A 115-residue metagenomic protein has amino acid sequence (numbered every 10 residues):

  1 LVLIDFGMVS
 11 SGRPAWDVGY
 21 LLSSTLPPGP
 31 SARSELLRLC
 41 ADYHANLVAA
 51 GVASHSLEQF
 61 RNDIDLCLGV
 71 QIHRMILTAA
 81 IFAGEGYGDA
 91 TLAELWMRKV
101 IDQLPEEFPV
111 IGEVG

Functional and structural regions predicted by a protein language model:
L1-P14: Active-site acidic catalytic loop and adjacent metal/ATP-binding pocket of ATP-dependent phosphoryl transfer enzymes
L3-I4, T25, E58, G86: Generic, low-specificity signal for short hydrophobic/alpha-helical stretches with a mild N-terminal bias, encompassing
S11-G51, L68-D89: Active-site activation/catalytic loop segments of kinase-like enzymes and analogous catalytic loops in related
R38, A45-A49, E58-N62, R98 (+2 more regions): Polar/charged alpha-helical tracts
V52-V70: All-alpha amphipathic helical-bundle segments outside canonical DNA-binding/catalytic cores that form hydrophobic
V70-G115: ATP/Mg2+ or Mg2+-diphosphate-binding catalytic cores that bind nucleotide phosphates or diphosphates via glycine-rich
